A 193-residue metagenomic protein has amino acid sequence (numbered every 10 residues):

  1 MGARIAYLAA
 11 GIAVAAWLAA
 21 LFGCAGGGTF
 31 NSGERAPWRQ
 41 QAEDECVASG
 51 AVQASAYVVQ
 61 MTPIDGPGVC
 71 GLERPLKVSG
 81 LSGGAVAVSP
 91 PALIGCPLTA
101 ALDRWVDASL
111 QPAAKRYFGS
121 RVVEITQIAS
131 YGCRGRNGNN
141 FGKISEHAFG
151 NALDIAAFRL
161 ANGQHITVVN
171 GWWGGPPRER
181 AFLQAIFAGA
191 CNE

Functional and structural regions predicted by a protein language model:
M1-C24: Sec-dependent bacterial lipoprotein signal peptides
L18-A42: Bacterial Sec signal peptide processing site at the extreme N-terminus
A25, T29, I144, N151-E193: Catalytic cores and adjacent binding grooves of peptidoglycan-active enzymes
N31-S32, P91-A101, F141, V168-P177: Second-shell loop/turn segments in exported
W38, A42, L98, L102 (+4 more regions): Stable alpha-helical elements in mature extracytoplasmic
E45-T126: Active-site acidic/histidine clusters and adjacent loop/turn architecture that either coordinate catalytic ions
G80-S82, Q127-Y131, A157-R159, N170-W172: A mature extracytoplasmic/lumenal domain signature
R116-G150: Active-site-adjacent substructure of cysteine-protease-like catalytic cores
